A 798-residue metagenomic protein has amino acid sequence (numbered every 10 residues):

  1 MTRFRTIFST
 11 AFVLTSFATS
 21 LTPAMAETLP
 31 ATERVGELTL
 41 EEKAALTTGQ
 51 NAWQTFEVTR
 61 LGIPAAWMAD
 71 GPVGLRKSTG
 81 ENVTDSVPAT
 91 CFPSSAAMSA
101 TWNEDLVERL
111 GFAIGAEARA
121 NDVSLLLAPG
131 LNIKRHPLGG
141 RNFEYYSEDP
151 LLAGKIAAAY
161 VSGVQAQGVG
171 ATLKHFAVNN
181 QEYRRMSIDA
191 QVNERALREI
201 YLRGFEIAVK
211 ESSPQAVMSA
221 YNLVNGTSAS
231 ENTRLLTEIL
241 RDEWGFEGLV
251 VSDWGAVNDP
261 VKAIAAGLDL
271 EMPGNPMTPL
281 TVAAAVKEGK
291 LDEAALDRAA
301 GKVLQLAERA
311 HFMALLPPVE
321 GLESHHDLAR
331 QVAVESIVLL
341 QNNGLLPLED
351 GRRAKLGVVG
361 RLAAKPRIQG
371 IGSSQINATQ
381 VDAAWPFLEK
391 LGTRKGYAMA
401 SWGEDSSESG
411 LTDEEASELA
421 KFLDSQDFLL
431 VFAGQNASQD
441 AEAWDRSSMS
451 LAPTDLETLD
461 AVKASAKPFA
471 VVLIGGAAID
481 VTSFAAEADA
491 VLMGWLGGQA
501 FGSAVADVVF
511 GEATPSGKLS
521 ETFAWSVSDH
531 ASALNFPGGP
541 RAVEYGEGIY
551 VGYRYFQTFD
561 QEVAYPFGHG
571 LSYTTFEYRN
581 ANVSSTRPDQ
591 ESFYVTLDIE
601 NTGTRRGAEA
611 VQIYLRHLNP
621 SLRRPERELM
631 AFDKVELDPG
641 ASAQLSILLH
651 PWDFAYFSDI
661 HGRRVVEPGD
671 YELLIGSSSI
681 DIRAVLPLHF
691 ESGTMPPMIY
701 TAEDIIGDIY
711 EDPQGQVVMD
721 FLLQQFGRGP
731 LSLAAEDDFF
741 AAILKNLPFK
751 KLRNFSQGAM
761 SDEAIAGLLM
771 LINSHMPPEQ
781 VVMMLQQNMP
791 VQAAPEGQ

Functional and structural regions predicted by a protein language model:
M1-F4: N-terminal secretory signal peptides that target proteins for export/translocation
S9-S20: Bacterial N-terminal signal peptides
A26-A655, D670-L674, S679, E796-Q798: Glycoside hydrolase catalytic-domain context in secreted enzymes
P651-M695: Terminal connector regions
E691-E711: Low-complexity, Pro/Ser/Thr- and charge-rich linker/hinge segments at domain boundaries
D704-M770: Conserved, compact domain cores that house catalytic/ligand-binding motifs in diverse enzymes and effector modules
A759-Q798: C-terminal non-catalytic accessory extensions
